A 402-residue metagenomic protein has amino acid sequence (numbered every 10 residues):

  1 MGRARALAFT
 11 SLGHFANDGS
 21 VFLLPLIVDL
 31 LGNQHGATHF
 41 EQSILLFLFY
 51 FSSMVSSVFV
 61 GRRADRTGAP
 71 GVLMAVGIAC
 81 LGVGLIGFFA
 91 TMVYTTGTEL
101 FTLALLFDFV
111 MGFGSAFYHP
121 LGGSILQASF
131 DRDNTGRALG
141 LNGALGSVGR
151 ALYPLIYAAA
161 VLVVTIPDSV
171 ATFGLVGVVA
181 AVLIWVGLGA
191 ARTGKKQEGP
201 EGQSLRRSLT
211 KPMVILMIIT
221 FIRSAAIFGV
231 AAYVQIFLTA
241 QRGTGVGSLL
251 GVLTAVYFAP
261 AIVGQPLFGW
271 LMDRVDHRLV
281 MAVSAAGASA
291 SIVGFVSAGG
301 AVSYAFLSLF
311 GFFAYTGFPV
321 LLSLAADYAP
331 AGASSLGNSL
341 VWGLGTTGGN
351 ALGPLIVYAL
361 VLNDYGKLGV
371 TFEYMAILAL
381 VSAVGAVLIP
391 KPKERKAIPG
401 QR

Functional and structural regions predicted by a protein language model:
L24-P25, I215-F258: Extracytoplasmic gate region of multi-pass secondary transporters
F47-R62, A255-L267: Central cavity-lining transmembrane alpha-helices of secondary-active solute carriers, predominantly the Major
S56-A69, Q265-D276, V361: Helix-to-loop junctions at the C-terminal end of transmembrane segments in multipass secondary transporters
R66-I78, D273-A285: Cytoplasmic membrane-interface "Motif A"-like loop-to-helix N-cap segments of 12-TM Major Facilitator Superfamily
A79-G97, G287-G299: C-terminal ends and interior cores of transmembrane alpha-helices in multi-pass membrane transporters/permeases
F107-L145: Cytoplasmic helix-loop-helix junction between adjacent transmembrane helices in 12-TM secondary transporters
R278-L321: C-terminal transmembrane helical hairpin of 12-TM major facilitator-type secondary transporters
G332-L362: A late C-terminal transmembrane helix in Major Facilitator Superfamily
